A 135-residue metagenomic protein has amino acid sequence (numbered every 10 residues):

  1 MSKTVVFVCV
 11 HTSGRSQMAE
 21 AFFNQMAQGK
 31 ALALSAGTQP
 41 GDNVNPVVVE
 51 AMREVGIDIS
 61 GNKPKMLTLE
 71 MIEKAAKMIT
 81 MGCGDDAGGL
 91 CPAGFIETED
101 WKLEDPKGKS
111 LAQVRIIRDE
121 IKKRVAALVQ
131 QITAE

Functional and structural regions predicted by a protein language model:
M1-L69: Conserved active-site segments centered on acidic
K3, A75, E97-E99: A generic secondary-structure signal marking the coil-to-beta-strand transition
T12, M52, M78-I79, I121: Conserved small-residue
S35, T80, E99-K102: Structural signal for conserved beta-strand scaffold positions within catalytic alpha/beta enzyme cores
P46, E70-E73, A112-R115: Generic alpha-helical secondary structure signal
P64, T68-G94: Mid-chain, well-packed structural core segment of small domains
D86-E135: Phosphate-binding/catalytic loops
